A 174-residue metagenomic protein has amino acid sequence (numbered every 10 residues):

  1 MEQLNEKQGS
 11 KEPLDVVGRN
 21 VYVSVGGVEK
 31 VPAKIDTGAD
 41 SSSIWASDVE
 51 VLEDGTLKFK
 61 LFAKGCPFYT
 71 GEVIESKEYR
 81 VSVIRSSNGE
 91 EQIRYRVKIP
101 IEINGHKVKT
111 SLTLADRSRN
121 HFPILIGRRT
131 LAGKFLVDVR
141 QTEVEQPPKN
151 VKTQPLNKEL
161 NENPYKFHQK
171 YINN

Functional and structural regions predicted by a protein language model:
M1-N174: Pepsin/retropepsin-fold aspartyl endopeptidases
